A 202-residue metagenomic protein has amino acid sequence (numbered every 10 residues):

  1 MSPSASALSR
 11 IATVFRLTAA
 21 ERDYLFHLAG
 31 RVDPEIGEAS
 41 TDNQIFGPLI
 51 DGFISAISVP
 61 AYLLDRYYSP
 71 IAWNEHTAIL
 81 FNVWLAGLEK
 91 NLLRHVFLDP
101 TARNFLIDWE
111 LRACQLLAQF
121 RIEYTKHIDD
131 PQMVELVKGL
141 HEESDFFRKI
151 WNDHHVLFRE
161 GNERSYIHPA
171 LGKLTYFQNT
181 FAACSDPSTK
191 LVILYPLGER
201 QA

Functional and structural regions predicted by a protein language model:
M1-A7, D99-N104: Short, charged N-terminal helix-start/capping segments
P3-N43: Short amphipathic recognition helices of helix-turn-helix/homeodomain-type DNA-binding modules
A12-F15, Y68, G161: Short, flexible active-site loop motifs that bind/organize anionic cofactors or intermediates
P48-L49: Short alpha-helical capping/linker elements at sensor-output junctions, especially the PAS-family N-cap and C-terminal
G52-F53: PAS-family sensory domains
I57-V59, L64-K149, D153-R159, Y166 (+1 more regions): PAS-family sensory domains
L157-A202: Low-complexity, glycine/alanine/valine/leucine- and proline-rich hydrophobic stretches
